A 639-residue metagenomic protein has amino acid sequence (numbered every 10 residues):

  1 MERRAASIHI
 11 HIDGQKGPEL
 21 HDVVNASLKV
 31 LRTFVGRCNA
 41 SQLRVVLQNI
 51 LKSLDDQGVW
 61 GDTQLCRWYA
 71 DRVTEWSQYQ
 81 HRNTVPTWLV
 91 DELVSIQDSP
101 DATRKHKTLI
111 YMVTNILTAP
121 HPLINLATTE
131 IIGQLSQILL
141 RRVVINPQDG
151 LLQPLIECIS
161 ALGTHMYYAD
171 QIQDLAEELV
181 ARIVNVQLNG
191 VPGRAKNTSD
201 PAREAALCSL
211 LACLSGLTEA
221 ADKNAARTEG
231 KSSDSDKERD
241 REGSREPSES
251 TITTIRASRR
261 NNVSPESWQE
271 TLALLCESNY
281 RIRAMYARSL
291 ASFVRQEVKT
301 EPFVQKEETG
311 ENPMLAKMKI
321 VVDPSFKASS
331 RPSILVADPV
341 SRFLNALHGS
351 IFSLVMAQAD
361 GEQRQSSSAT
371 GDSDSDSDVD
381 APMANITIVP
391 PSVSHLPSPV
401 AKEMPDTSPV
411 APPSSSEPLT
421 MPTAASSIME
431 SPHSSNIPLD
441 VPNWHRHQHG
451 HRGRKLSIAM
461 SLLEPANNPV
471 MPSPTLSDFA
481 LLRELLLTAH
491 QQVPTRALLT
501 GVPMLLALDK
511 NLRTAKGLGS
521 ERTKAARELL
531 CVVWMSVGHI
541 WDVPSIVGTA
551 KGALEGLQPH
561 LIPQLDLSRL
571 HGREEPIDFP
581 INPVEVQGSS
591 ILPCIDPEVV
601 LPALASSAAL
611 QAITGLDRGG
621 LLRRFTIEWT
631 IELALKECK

Functional and structural regions predicted by a protein language model:
M1-I10, A40-T63, W76-T103, L126-P147 (+8 more regions): Amphipathic alpha-helical segments within extended alpha-helical solenoids and repeat-rich scaffolds in large
H11-P18, P100, R104, N146 (+7 more regions): Short, solvent-exposed segments of well-ordered alpha helices
L20, V24, D62-C66, A102 (+11 more regions): Residue-level detector of extended alpha-helical repeat arrays and alpha-solenoid scaffolds
S27-G36, L54, Y69-Q78, L93 (+9 more regions): Hydrophobic residues within the alpha-helices of tandem HEAT/HEAT-like
P201-C208, P265, A284, R288 (+3 more regions): Amphipathic alpha-helical protein-interaction segments enriched in hydrophobic
D222-R227: Transmembrane helix-loop junctions at the membrane interface of multipass transporters and ion channels
L275-I282, P465-V502, A515: Extended amphipathic alpha-helical scaffold segments
T523-C531, V537-K639: Extended, C-terminal alpha-helical/coiled-coil scaffolding tails that mediate protein-protein interactions and assembly
